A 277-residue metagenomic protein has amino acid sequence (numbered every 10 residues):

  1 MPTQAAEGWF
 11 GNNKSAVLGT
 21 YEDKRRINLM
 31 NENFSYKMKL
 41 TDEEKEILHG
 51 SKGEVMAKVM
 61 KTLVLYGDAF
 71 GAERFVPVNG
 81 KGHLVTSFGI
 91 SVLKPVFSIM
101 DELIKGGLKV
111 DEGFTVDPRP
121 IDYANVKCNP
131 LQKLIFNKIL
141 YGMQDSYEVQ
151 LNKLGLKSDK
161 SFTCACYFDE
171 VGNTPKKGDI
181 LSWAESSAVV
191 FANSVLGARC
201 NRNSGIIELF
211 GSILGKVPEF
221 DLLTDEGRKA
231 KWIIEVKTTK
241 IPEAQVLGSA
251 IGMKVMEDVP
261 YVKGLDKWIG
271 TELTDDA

Functional and structural regions predicted by a protein language model:
N13, V17-A277: Non-transmembrane, aqueous-exposed alpha-helical and coiled segments at domain scale
